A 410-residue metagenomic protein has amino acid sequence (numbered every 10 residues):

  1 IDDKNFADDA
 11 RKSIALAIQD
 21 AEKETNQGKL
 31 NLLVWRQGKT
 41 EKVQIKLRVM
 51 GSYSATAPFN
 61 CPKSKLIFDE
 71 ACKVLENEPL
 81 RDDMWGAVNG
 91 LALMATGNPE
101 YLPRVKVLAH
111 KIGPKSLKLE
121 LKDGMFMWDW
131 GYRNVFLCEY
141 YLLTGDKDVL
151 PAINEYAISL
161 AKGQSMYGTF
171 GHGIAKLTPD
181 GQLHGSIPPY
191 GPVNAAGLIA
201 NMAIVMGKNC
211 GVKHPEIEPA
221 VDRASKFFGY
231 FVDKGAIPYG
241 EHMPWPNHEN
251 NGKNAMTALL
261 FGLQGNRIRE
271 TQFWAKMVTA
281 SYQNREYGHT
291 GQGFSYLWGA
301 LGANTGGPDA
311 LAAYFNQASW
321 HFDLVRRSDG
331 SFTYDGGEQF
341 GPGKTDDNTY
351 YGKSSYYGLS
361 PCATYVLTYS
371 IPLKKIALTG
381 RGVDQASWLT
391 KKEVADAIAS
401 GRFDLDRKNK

Functional and structural regions predicted by a protein language model:
D2-L33: PDZ domains, with a preference for the canonical peptide-binding region formed by the helix
T25-K29, G38-K42, M84, W128: Extracytoplasmic
N31-K73: C-terminal, low-ordered peptide segments at domain boundaries
S54, R269-K276, G302-K410: Terminal, non-catalytic domain-edge segments
A57-K65, L93-V107, Y140-A157, V205-S225 (+3 more regions): Structural helix-adjacent loops and short alpha-helical linkers that scaffold large soluble proteins
F68-D82, H110-F126, L160-Y190, S225-N250 (+2 more regions): Glycine- and aromatic-rich loop/turn segments at beta-sheet edges
D83-M94, M127-E139, P192-V205, E249-G262 (+2 more regions): Well-ordered alpha-helical segments within folded domains of soluble proteins
E100-C210: Extended ligand-binding groove/face enriched in aromatic
